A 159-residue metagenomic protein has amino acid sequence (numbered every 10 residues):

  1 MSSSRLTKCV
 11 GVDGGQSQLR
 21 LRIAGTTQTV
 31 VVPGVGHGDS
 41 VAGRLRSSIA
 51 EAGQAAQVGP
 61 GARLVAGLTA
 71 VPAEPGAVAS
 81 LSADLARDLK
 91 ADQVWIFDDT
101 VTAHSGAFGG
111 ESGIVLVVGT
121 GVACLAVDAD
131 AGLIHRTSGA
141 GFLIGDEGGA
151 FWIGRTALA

Functional and structural regions predicted by a protein language model:
M1-S4, A91-L116, D130: Conserved phosphate-binding catalytic cores of ATP/NTP-utilizing and phosphoryl-transfer enzymes
S2-S47, P60, L133-I134, G139-G141: Short glycine-rich, Thr/Ser-proximal phosphate-binding strand/loop in the N-terminal lobe of ATP-dependent enzymes
T7-D13, R63-V65, G113-V117, C124: Short glycine-aspartate micro-motif
L19-A24, S105, V115-L116, V122-D128: Short beta-strand scaffold segments in enzyme catalytic cores
G34-H37, A50-I96, S105-F108: Short beta-strand-loop/turn "lid" adjacent to the catalytic site in phosphate-handling enzymes
D39-R46, P72-P75, A79, E147 (+2 more regions): Electropositive phosphate-/nucleotide-binding environments in soluble metabolic enzymes
A79, V122-R136: Acidic-glycine-rich active-site phosphate/pyrophosphate-binding loop
L133-A159: Glycine-rich phosphate-binding loop plus the immediately following alpha-helix
